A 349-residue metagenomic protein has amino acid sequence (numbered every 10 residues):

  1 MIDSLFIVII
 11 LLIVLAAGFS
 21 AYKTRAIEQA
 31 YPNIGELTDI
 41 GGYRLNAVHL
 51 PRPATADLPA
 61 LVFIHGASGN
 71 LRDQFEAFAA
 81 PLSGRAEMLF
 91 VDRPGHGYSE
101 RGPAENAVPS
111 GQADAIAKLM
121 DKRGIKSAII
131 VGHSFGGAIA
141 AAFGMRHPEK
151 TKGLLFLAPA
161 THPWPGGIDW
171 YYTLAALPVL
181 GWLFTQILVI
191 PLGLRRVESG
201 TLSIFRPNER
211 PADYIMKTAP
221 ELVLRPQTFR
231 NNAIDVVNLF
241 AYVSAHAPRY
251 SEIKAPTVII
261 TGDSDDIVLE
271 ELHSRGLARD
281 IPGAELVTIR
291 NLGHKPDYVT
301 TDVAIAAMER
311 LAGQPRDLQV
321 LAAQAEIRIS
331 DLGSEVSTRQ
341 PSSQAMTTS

Functional and structural regions predicted by a protein language model:
A26-I27, V189-E252: Conserved alpha/beta-hydrolase catalytic His-Asp/Glu region
V48-L50, F90-V131: Active-site loop/oxyanion-hole signature of alpha/beta-hydrolase fold enzymes
L50-Y98: Conserved HGGG/HGGXW glycine-rich cap/lid loop of the alpha/beta-hydrolase fold
M145, L154-T185: Flexible "cap/lid" loop of the alpha/beta hydrolase fold
H246, E270-L277: Short alpha-helix in the alpha/beta-hydrolase fold that links the catalytic acid
I253, I259-T261: Short beta-strand/loop motif that positions the catalytic acidic residue of the alpha/beta-hydrolase fold
S264-V268, H294: Acidic catalytic loop of the alpha/beta-hydrolase fold
P282-S349: Catalytic active-site module of serine/aspartate enzymes centered on a nucleophile-bearing elbow/loop
